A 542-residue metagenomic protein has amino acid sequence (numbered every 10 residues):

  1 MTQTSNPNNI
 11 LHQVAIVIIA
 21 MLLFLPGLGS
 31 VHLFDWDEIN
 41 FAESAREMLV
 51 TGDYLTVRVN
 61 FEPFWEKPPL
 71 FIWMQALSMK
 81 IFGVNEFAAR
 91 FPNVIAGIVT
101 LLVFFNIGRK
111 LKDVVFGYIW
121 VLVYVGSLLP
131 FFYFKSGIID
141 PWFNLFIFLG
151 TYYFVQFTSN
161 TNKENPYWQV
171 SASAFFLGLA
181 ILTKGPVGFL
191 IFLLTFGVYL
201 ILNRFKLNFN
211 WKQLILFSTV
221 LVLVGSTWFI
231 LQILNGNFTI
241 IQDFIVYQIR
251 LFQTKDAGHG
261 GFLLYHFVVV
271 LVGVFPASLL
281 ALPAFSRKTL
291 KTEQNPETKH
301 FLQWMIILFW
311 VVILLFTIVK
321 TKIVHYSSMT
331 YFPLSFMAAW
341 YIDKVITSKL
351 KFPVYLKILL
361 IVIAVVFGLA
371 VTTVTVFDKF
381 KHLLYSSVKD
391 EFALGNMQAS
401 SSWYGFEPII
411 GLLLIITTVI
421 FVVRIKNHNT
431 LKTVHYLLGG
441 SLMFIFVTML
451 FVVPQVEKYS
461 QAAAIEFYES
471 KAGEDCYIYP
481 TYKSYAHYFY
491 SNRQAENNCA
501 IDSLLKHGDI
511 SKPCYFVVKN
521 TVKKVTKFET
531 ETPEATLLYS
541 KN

Functional and structural regions predicted by a protein language model:
M1-V354, V374-D378, I425, P454 (+3 more regions): Membrane-integral, polyisoprenol-dependent glycosyltransferases of the GT-C/oligosaccharyltransferase superfamily
T2, S171, R287-Q494, A500-N542: Membrane-embedded architecture of ER/inner-membrane glycosylation machinery
